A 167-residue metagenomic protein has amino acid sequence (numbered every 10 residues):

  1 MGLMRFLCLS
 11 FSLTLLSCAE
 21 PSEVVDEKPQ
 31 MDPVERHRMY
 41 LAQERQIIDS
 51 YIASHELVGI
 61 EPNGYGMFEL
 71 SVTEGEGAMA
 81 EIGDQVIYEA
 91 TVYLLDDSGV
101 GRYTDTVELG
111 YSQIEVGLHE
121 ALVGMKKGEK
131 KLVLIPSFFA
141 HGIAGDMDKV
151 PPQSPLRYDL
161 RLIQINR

Functional and structural regions predicted by a protein language model:
M1-C18: Sec-dependent bacterial lipoprotein signal peptides
C18-R167: Cross-family detector of peptidyl-prolyl cis-trans isomerase
